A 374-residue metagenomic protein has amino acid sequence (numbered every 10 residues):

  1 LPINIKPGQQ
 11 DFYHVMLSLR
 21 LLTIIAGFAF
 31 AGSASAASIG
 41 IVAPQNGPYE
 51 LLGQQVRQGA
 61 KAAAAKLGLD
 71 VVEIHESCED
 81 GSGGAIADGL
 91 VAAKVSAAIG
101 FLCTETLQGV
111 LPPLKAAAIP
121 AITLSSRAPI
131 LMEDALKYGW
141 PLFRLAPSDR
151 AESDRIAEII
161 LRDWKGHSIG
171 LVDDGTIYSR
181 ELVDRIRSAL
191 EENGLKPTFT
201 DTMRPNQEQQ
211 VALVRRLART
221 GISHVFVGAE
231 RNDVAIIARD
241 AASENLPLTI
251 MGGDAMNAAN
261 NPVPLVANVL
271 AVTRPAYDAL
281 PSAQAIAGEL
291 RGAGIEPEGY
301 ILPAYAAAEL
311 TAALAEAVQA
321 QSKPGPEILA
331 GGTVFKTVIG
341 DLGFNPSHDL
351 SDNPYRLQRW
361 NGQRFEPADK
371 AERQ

Functional and structural regions predicted by a protein language model:
N4, G8-F12, L17, L22-I25 (+1 more regions): Extracytosolic ligand-binding ectodomains
